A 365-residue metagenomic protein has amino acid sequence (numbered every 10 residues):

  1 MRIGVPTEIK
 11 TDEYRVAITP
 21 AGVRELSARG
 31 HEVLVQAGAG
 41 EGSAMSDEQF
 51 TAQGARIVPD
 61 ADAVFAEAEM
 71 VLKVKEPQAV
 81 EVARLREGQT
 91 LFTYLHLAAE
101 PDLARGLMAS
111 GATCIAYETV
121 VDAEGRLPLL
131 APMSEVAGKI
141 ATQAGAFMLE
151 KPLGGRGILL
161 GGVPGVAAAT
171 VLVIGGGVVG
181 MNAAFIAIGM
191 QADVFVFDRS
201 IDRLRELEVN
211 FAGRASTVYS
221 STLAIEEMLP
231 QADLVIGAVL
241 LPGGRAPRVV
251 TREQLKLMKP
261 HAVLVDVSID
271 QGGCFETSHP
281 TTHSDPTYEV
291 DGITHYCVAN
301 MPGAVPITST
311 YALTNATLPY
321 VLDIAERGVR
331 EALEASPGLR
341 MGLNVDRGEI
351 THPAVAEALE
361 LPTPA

Functional and structural regions predicted by a protein language model:
R2, E8, A79-T170, V298-N300: Glycine/serine-rich phosphate-binding loop and adjoining beta1-alpha1 elements at the start of nucleotide-handling
R2-G106, S110: An N-terminal-biased, well-structured beta-alpha scaffold segment characteristic of Rossmann-like dinucleotide-binding
P6, R29-G30, Q53, S110-C114 (+11 more regions): Change "in soluble alpha/beta enzymes" to "in soluble alpha/beta proteins
P6-A44, P152-G237, T287: Glycine-rich phosphate/diphosphate-binding loop of Rossmann-like nucleotide-binding domains
E69, K75-E76, L95-H96, V239-G243 (+2 more regions): Short glycine-/small-residue-rich Rossmann-like dinucleotide-binding loops
E118-A144, M148-L159, I269, C274-A365: Adenosine-phosphate binding glycine-rich loop
V209-G292: Rossmann-like adenosine-cofactor binding region
